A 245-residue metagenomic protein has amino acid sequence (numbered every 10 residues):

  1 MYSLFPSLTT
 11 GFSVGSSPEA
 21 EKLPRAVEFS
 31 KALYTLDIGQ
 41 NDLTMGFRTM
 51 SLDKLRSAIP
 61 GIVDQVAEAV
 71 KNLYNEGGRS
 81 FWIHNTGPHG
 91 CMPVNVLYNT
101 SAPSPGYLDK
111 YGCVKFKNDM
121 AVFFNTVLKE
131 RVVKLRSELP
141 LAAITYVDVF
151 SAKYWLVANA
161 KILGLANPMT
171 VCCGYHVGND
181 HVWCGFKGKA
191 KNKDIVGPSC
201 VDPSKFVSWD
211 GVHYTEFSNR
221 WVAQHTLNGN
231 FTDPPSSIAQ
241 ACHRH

Functional and structural regions predicted by a protein language model:
M1-L4, A58, I62-A69, F124 (+2 more regions): Stable alpha-helical elements in mature extracytoplasmic
S3-P60, N75, R79-Y98, H225: Oxyanion-hole/transition-state-stabilizing segment in secreted/luminal serine hydrolases and related acyltransferases
F29-K31, E76-G78, L141, N179 (+1 more regions): Eukaryote-biased feature marking scaffold/signaling PDZ-domain proteins and nuclear chromatin regulators
G39-L43, A69, E76, P88-H89 (+4 more regions): Conserved beta-strand elements of beta-rich interaction domains across eukaryotes, especially beta-propellers
L55-P60, L108-A121: A short acidic, glycine-rich active-site loop that binds or catalyzes chemistry on phosphate/adenosine moieties
E68-S80, M120-I144: A structural motif corresponding to the C-terminal end of an alpha-helix and its immediate exit/capping segment
P88-K115, K134-S137, L141-V212, P235-H245: Mobile gating loops/cap/lid regions near enzyme active sites that modulate substrate access
F217-H245: C-terminal helix/juxtamembrane-tail motif
